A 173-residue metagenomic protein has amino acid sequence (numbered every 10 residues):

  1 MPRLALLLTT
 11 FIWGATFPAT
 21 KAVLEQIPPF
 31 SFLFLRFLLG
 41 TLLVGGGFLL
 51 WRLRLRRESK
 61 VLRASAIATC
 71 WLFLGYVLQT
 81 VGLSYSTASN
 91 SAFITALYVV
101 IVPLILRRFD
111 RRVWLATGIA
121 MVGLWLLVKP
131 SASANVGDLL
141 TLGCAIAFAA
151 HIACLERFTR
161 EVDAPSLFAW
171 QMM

Functional and structural regions predicted by a protein language model:
M1-F11, T41-I67, D110-L115, S131-V136 (+2 more regions): Membrane-interface interhelical linkers
M1-F34, L78, P130-R157, S166: Glycine-/small-residue-enriched transmembrane alpha-helix faces in small-molecule transporters and effluxers
L4, L8, F34-L39, A66-C70 (+5 more regions): Hydrophobic residues within alpha-helical transmembrane segments of multi-pass solute transporters/permease subunits
I12, T16-F17, G45-T95, L126: Specific transmembrane alpha-helical segments of multi-pass solute transporters/efflux pumps, especially DMT/EamA
S31-L42, W71, Y76, T80-R111 (+1 more regions): Specific alpha-helical transmembrane segments that line the substrate/conduction pathway and gating interfaces
V44, T95-I101, R112-K129, C144-F148: Hydrophobic transmembrane alpha-helices of multi-pass small-molecule transport proteins
V44-W51, Q79, V102-L106, A120-V128 (+1 more regions): Structural signal for membrane-spanning alpha-helices in multi-pass inner-membrane proteins, emphasizing helix cores
